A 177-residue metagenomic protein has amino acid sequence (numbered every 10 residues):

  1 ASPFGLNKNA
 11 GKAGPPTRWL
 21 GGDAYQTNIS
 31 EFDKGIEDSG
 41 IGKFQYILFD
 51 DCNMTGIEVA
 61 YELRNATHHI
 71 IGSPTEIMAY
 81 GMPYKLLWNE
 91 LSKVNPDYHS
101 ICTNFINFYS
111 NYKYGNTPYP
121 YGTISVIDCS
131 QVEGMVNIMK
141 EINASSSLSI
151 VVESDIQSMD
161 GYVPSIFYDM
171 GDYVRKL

Functional and structural regions predicted by a protein language model:
A1: Short beta-strand segments
G5-L177: Terminal, contiguous helix-loop blocks that mediate binding/assembly
